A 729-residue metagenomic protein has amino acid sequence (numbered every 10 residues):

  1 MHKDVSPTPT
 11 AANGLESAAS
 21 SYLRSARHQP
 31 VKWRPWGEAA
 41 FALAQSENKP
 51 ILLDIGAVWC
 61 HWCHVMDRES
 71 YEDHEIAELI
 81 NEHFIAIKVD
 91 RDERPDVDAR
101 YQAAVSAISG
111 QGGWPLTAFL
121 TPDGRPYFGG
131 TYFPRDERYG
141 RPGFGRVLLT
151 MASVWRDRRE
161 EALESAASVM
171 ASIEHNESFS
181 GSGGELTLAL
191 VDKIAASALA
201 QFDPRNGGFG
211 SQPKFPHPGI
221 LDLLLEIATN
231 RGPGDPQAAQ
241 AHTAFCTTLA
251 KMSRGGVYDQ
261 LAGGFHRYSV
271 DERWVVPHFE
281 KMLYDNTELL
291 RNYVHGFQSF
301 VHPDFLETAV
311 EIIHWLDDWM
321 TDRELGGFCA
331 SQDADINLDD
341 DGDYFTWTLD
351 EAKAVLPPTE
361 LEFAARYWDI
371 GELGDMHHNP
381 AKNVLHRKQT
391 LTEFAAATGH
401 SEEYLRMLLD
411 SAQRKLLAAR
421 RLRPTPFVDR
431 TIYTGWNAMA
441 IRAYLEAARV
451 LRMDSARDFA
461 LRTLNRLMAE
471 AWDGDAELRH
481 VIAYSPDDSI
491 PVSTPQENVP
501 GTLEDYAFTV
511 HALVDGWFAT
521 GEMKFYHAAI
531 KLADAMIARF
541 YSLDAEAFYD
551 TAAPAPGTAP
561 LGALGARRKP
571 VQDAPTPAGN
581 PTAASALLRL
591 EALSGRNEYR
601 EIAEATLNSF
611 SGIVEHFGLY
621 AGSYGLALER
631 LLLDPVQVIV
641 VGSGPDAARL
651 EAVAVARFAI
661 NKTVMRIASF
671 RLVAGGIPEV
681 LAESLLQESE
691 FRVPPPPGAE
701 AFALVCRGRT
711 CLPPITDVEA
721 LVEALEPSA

Functional and structural regions predicted by a protein language model:
M1-V450, T558, L607-A729: Replace the tail clause
W59-C63, L261, F265, N286-L289 (+9 more regions): Extended, hydrophobic alpha-helical segments in both membrane/secreted and soluble proteins
N230-A239, L451-D454, A519-K524, G595-N597: Short coil/turn connectors between adjacent alpha-helices in alpha-solenoid helical repeat scaffolds
K251-Y258, R462-D473: Glycine-rich, acidic and aromatic/proline-enriched surface loops and short helix-turn segments that act as binding
T321, A469, G474-A476, H480-A507 (+1 more regions): Long, polar/charge-rich, low-hydrophobicity segments
